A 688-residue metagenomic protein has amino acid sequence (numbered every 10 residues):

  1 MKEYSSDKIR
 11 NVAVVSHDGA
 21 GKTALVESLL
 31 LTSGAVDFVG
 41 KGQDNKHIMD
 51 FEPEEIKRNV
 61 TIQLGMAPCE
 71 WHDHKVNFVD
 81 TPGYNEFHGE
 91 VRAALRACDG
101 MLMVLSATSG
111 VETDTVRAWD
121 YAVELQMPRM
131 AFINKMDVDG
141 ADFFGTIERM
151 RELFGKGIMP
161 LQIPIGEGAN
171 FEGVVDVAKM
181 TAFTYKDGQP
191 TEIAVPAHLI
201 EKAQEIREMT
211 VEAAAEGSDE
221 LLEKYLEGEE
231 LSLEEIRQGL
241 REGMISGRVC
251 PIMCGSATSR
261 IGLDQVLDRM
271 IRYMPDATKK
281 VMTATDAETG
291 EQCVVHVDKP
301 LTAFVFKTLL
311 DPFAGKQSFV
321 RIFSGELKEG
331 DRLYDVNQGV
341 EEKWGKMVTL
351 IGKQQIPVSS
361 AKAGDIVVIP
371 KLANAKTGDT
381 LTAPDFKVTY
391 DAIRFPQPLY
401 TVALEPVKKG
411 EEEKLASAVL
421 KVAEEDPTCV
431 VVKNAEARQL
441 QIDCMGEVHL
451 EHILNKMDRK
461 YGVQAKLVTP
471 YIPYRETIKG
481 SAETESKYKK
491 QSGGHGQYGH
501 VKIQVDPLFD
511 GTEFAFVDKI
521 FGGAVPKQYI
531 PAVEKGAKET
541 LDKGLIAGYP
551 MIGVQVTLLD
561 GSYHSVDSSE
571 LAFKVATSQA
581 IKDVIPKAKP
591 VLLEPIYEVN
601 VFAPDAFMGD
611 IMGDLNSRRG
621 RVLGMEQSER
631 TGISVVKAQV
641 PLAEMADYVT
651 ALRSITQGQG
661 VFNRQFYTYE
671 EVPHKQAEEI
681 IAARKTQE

Functional and structural regions predicted by a protein language model:
M1-E688: Structural and coupling elements of P-loop NTPases
